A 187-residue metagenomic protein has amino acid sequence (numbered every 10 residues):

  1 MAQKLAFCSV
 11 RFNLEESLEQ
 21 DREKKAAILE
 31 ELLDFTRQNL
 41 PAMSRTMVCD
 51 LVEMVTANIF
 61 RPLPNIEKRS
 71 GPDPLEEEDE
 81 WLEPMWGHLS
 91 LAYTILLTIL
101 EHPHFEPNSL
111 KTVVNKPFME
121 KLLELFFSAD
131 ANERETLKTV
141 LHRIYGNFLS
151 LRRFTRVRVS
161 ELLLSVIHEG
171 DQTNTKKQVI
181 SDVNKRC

Functional and structural regions predicted by a protein language model:
M1-C187: Alpha-helical solenoid scaffolds in large eukaryotic transport, assembly, and signaling factors
